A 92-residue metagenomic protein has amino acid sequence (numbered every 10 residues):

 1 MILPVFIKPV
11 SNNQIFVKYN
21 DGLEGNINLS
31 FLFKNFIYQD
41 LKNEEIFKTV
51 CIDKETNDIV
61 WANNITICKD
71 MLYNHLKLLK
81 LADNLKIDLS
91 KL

Functional and structural regions predicted by a protein language model:
M1-L92: Motif-centric detector for short Cys/His coordination patterns
